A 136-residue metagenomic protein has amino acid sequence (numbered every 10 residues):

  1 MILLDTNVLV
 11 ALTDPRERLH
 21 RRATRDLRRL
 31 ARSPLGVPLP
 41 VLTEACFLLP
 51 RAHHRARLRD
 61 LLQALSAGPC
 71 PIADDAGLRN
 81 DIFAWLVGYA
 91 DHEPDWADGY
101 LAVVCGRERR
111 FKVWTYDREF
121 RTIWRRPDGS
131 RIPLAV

Functional and structural regions predicted by a protein language model:
M1, V103, R107-V136: Acidic, PIN/NYN-like endoribonuclease modules and their adjacent C-terminal/linker elements
M1-V37, L49-Q63, D128: Short, well-structured N-terminal submotif of metal-dependent ribonuclease cores
T6, L39, D95-G99: Conserved glycosyltransferase catalytic-site signature
L9, L42, F120-R121: A generic structural signal for short hydrophobic patches within well-formed alpha-helices
H20, L42, L58-L62, R79 (+1 more regions): A general structural signal for well-ordered alpha-helical segments in protein cores
T43-C46, S66, F83: Amphipathic alpha-helical segments within well-ordered protein domains
F47-P50, G106: Short glycine/serine- and small hydrophobic-enriched flexible loop segments
P71-W114, R118: Active-site neighborhoods of divalent-metal-dependent phosphate/nucleic-acid chemistry enzymes
